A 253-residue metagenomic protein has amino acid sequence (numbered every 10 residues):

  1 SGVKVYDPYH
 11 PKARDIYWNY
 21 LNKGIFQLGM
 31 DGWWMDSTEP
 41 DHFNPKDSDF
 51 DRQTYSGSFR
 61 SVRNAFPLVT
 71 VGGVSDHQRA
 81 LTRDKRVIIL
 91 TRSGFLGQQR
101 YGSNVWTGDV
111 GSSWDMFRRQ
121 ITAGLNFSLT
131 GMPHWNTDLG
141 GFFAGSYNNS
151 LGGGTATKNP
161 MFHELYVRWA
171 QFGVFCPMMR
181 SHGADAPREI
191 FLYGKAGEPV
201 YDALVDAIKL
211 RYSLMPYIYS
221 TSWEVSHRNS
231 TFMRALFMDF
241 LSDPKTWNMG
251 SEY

Functional and structural regions predicted by a protein language model:
S1-Y253: Catalytic-domain carbohydrate-binding cleft regions of carbohydrate-active enzymes
